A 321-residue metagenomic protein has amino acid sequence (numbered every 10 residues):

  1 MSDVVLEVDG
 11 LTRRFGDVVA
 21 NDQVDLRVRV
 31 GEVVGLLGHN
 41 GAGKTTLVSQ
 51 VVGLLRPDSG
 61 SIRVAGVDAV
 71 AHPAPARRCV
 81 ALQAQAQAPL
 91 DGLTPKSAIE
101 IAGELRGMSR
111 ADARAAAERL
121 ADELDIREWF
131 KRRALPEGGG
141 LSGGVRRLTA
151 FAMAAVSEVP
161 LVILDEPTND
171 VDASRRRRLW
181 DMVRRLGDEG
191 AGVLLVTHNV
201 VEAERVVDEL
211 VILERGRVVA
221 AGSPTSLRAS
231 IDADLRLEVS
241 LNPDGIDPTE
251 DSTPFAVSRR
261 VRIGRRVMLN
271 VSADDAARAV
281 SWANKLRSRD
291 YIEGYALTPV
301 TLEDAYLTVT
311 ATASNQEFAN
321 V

Functional and structural regions predicted by a protein language model:
H39-G43: Walker A (P-loop) phosphate-binding loop of ABC-type ATPase nucleotide-binding domains
V52: Helix-to-loop junction immediately C-terminal to a conserved catalytic motif
G60-A71, P75-A76: Conserved ABC transporter NBD signature motif
E100, E104, D112-R132: Conserved ABC ATPase "signature" region
V162-E166: Catalytic Walker B motif of ABC-type/P-loop ATPase nucleotide-binding domains
W180-S272: ABC transporter nucleotide-binding domain
